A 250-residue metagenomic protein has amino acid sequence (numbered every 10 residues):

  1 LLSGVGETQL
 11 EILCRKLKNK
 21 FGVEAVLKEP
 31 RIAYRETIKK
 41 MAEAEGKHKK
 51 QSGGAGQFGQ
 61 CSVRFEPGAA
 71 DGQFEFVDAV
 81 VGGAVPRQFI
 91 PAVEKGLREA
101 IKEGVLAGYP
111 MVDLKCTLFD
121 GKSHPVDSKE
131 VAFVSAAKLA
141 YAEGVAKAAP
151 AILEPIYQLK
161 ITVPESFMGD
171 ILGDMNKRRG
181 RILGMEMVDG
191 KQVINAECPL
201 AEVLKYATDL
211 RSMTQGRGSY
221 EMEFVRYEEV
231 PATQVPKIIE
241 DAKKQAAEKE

Functional and structural regions predicted by a protein language model:
L1-E250: Accessory interaction regions appended to the cores of large information-processing enzymes
